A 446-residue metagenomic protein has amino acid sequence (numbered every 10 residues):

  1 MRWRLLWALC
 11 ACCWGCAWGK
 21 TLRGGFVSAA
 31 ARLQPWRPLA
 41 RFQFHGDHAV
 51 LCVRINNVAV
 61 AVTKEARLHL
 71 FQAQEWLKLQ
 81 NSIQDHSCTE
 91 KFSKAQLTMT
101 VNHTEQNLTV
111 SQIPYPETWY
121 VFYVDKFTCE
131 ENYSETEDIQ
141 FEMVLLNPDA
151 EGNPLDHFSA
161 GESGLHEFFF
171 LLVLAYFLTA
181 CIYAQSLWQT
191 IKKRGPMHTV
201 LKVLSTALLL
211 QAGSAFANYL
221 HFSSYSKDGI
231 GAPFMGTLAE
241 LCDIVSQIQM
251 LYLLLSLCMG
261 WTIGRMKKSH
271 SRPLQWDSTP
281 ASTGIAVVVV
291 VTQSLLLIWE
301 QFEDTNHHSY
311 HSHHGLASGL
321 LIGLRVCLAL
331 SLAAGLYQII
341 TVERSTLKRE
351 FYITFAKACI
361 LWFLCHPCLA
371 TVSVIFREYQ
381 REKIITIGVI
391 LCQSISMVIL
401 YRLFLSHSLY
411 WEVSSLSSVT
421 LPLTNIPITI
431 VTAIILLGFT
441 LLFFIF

Functional and structural regions predicted by a protein language model:
R2-K202: Acidic, Ser/Thr/Pro
W3-L5, A212, V326: Hydrophobic alpha-helical segments, especially transmembrane helices and their immediate juxtamembrane helical caps
F26, F42-F44, F71, F92 (+18 more regions): Phenylalanine-focused residue identity feature
W36, F71-A73, T104, E167 (+5 more regions): A near-ubiquitous, low-amplitude feature marking generic local secondary-structure context
H45-H48, H69, H86, H103 (+10 more regions): Histidine (H) residue identity feature
L145-V291: Hydrophobic alpha-helical transmembrane segments corresponding to the first two to three helices of multi-pass helical
D228-F446: Generic detector of multi-pass transmembrane helix bundles and their immediately adjacent loops in polytopic membrane
